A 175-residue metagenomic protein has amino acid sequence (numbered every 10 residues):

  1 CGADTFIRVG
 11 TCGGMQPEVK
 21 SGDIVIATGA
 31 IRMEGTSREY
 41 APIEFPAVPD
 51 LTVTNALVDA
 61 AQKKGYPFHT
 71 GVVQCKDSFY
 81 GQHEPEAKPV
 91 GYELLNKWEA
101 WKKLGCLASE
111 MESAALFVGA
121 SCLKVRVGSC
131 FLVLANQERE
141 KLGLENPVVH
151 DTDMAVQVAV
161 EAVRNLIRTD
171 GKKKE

Functional and structural regions predicted by a protein language model:
C1-E175: Glycine-rich phosphate- or other oxyanion-binding loops that anchor nucleotides, phosphorylated ligands
